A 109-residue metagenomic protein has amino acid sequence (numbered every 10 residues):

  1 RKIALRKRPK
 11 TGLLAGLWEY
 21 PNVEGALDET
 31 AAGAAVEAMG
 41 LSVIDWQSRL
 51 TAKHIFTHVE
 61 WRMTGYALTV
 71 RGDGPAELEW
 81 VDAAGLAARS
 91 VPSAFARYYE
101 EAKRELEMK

Functional and structural regions predicted by a protein language model:
R1-K109: Intrinsically disordered, low-complexity, charged terminal extensions of DNA damage-control enzymes
